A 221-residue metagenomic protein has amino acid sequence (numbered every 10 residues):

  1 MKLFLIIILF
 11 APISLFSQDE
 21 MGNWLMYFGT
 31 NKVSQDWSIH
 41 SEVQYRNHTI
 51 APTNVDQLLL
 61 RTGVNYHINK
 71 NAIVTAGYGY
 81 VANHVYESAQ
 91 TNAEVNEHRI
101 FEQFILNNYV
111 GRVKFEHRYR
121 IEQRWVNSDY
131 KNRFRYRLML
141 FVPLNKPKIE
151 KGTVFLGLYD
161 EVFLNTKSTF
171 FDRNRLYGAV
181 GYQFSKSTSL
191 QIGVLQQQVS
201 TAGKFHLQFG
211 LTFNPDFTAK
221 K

Functional and structural regions predicted by a protein language model:
M1-N23: Bacterial Sec-dependent N-terminal signal peptides
Q18-G77, H84: Start-of-domain marker
D19, V33-D36, N71, Y109-K114 (+3 more regions): Short loop/turn motifs that connect adjacent beta-strands in outer-membrane beta-barrel proteins
M21-N23, D56-L58, N96-I100, Y130-Y136 (+2 more regions): Residues that define the transmembrane beta-barrel architecture of outer-membrane proteins
N31, Y66, Y78, L106-N108 (+3 more regions): Residue-level signature of outer-membrane beta-barrel architecture
I39-S41, V74-A76, F115-Y119, Y136 (+4 more regions): Transmembrane beta-strands of outer-membrane beta-barrel proteins
V43-T49, Y78-H84, N108-V110, I121-W125 (+3 more regions): Transmembrane beta-strands of outer-membrane beta-barrel pores
F101-F104, L140, F205-K221: Outer-membrane beta-barrel "beta-signal"
